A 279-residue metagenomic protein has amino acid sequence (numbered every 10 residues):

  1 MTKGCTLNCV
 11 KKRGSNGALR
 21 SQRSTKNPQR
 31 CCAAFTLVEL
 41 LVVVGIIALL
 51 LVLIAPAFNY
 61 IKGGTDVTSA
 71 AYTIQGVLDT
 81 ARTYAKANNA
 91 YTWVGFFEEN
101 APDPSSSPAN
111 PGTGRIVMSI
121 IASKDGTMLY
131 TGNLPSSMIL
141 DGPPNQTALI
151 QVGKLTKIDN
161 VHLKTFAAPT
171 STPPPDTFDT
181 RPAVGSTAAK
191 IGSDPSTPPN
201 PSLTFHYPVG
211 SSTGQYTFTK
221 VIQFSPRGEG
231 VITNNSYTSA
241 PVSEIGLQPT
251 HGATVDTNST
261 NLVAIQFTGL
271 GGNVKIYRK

Functional and structural regions predicted by a protein language model:
M1-F35: N-terminal leader/signal peptides at the extreme start of proteins
T2-K11, F35, L53-T83, A87 (+2 more regions): N-terminal helix-rich module
C32, V43, P226: Short glycine/serine/threonine-biased micro-segments
V38: Carboxylate/His-rich catalytic cores and anion/metal-binding grooves
L41-A57: Alpha-helical hydrophobic helix detector
